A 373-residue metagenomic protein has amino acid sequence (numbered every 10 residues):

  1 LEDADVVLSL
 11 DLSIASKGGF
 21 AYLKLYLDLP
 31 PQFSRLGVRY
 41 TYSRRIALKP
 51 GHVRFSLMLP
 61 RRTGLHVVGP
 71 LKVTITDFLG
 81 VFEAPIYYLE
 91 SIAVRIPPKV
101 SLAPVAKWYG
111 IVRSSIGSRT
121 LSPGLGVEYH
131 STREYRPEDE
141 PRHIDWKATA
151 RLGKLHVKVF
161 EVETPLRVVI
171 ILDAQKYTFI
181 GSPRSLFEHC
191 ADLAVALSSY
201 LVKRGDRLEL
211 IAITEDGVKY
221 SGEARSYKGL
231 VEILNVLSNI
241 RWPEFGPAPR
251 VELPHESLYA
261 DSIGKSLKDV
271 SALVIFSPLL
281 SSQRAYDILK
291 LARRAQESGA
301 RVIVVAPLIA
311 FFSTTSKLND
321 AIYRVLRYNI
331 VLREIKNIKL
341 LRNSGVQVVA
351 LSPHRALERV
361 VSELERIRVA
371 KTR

Functional and structural regions predicted by a protein language model:
L1-K228, L291: An amphipathic, basic-hydrophobic helix/alpha-beta surface used to engage anionic, phosphate-rich ligands or surfaces
P137-E138, K147-V195, S199-R373: Exposed, interaction-prone extracellular/peripheral surfaces
